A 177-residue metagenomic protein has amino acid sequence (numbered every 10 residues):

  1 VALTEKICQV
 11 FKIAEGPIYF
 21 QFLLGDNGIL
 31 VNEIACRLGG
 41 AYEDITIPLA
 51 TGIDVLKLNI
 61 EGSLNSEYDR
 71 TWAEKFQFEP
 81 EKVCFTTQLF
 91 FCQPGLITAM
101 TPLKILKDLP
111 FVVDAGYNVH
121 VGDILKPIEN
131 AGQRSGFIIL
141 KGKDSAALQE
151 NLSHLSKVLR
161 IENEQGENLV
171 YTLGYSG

Functional and structural regions predicted by a protein language model:
V1-F20, A35-L96: Active-site "cap" helix and flanking loop/linker of ATP-utilizing ligase/carboxylase catalytic domains
L23-G25: Short beta-strand micro-motifs enriched in acidic
G28-L30: Conserved protein kinase catalytic/activation segment
N32-C36, F111-V113: Short amphipathic alpha-helical segments, especially helix-boundary/capping motifs
I34, Y42-T46, P102, V121-I124: Glycine-rich, flexible loop/turn motifs
I60-G177: Peripheral (often C-terminal) accessory segments that flank ATP-dependent C-N-forming ligase machineries
